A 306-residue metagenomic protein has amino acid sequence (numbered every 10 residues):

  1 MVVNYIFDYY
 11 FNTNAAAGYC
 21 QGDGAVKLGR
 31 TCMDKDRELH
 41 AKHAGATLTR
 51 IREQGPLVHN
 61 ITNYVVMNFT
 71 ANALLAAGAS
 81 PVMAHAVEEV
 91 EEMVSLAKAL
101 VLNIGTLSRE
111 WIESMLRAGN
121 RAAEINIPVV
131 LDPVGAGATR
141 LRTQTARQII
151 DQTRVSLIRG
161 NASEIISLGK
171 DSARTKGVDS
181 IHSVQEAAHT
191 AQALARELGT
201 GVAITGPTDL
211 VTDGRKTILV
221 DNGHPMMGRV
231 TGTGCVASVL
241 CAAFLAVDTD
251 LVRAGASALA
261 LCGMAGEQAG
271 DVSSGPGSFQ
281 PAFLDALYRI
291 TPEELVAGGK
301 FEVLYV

Functional and structural regions predicted by a protein language model:
V2-Y9, N14, Q21: N-terminal amphipathic/hydrophobic targeting modules at extreme N-termini, encompassing cleavable Sec/SRP-type signal
N14, G18, K27-S80: Glycine-rich phosphate/adenosyl-contacting loop at the front of the ribokinase-like
L39-K42, M264-V306: Charged C-terminal helix
A73, A77-I125: Active-site cofactor/substrate anionic-group-binding motifs, chiefly glycine- and Lys/Arg-rich phosphate-binding loops
W111-M115, G119-L157: Glycine/small-residue-rich loop that forms an oxyanion/phosphate-binding "nest" at active or ligand-binding sites
R142-T217: Conserved phosphate/ATP/ADP-binding segment of small-molecule kinases
S167, R229-L261: Short, small-residue alpha-helix embedded
I218-T231: Short pre-catalytic strand/loop immediately N-terminal to key active-site residues, enriched for Gly-Thr
